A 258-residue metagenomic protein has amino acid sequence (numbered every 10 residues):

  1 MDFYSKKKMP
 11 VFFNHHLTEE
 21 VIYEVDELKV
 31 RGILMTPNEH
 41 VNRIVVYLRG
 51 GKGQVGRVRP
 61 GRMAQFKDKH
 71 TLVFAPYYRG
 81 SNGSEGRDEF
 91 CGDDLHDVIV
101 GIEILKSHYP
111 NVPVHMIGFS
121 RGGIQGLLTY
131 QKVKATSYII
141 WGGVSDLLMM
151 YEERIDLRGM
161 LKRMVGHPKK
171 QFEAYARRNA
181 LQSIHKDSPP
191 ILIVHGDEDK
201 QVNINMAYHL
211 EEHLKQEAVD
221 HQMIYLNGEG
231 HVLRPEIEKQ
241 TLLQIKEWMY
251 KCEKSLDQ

Functional and structural regions predicted by a protein language model:
D2-N38: N-terminal cap/lid segment of alpha/beta-hydrolase-fold proteins
V41-N42, L48-G86: Short substrate-entry loop that stabilizes the transition state in hydrolases
E89-H108: Alpha/beta-hydrolase active-site loop
Y109-S120: Alpha/beta-hydrolase fold nucleophile elbow
L148-S183: Mobile cap/lid helix-loop segments that gate and shape the active-site cleft of serine hydrolases
D187, I193-H195, D199: Short beta-strand/loop motif that positions the catalytic acidic residue of the alpha/beta-hydrolase fold
K200-M206: Conserved alpha/beta-hydrolase "acid-adjacent" motif
Y208, E217-Q258: C-terminal catalytic histidine-bearing segment of alpha/beta-hydrolase fold enzymes
